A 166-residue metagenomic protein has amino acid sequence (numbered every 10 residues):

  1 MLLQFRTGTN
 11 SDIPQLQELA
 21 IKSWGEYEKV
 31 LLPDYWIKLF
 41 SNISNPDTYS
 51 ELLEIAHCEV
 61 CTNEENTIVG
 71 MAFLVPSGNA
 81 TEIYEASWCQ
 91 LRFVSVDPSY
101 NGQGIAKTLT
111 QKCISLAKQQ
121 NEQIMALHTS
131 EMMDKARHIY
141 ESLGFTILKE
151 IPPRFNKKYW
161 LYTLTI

Functional and structural regions predicted by a protein language model:
M1-P14, E18, K22, I166: Conserved N-terminal entry element of GNAT/NAT acetyltransferase domains
Q4, I21-T48: Conserved GNAT-fold acetyl-CoA-binding loop/helix
K22-S23, E59, S87-C89, Q123-A126 (+2 more regions): C-terminal "cap" of GNAT-fold acetyltransferases
N45-V60, Q90: A short helix-loop-beta-strand connector motif used in the catalytic cores of GNAT acetyltransferases and, in some
V60, T67-P76, Q90, S95: Conserved beta-strand in the GNAT
G78-L91, N101, N156: A conserved beta-turn-beta hairpin within the catalytic core of GNAT-like acetyltransferases that forms part
R92, D97, N101, S130: Residue-level recognition of the GNAT/N-acetyltransferase active site
V96, G102-S115, H138-S142: Conserved acetyl-CoA-binding loop-helix of GNAT-fold acetyltransferases
